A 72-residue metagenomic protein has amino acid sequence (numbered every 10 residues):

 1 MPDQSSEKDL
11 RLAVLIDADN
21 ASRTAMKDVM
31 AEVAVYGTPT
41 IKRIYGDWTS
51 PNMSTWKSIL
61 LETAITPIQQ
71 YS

Functional and structural regions predicted by a protein language model:
M1-S72: Domain-level signal for Mg2+-assisted phosphodiester chemistry and nucleotide/NA-binding surfaces in nucleic-acid
